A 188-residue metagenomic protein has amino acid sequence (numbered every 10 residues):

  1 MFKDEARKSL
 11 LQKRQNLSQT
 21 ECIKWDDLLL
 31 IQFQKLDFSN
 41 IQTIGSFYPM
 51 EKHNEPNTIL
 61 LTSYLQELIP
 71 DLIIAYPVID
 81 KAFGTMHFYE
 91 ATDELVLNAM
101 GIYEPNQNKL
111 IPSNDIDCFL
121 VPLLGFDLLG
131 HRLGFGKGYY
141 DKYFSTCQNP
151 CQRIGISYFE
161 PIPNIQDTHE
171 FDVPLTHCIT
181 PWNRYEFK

Functional and structural regions predicted by a protein language model:
M1-L97, Y103-Q107: N-terminal active-site beta-alpha-beta segment that forms phosphate/nucleotide-binding and substrate-recognition loops
A82-K188: Conserved phosphate- and dinucleotide-binding cores of soluble alpha/beta proteins, encompassing both enzyme active
